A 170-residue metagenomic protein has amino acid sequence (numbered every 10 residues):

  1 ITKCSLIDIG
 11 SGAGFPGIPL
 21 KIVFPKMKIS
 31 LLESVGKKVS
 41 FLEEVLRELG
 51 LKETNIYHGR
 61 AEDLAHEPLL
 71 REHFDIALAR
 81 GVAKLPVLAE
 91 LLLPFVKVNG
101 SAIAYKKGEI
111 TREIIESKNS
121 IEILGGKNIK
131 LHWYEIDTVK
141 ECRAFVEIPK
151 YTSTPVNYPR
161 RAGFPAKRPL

Functional and structural regions predicted by a protein language model:
I1-A83, A89: Conserved SAM/SAH cofactor-binding pocket of Class I
F24, V96-V98: Helix-to-beta-strand junctions that scaffold the AdoMet/dcAdoMet cofactor pocket in Class I SAM-dependent enzymes
K28, E53-N55, S101, K127-K130: Conserved beta-strand segments of alpha/beta enzyme cores
K38-S40, I110, I114: Short alpha-helix immediately C-terminal to the canonical SAM-binding loop
E62, K107-T111, I136: Short "lid" loop at the C-terminus of a central beta-strand within the Rossmann-like core of SAM-dependent
N99-E109: Conserved beta-strand signature within the Rossmann-like core of class I S-adenosyl-L-methionine
I115-L170: SAM/dcSAM-binding transferase cores
